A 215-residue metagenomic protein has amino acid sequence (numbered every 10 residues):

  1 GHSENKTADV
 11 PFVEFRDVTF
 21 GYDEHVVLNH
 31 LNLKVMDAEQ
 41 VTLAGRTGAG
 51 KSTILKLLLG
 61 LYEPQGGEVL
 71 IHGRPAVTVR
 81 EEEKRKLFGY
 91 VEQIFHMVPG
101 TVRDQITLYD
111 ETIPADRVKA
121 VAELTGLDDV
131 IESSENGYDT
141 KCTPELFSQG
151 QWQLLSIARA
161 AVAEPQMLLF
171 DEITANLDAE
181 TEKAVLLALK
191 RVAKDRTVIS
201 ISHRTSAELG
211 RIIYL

Functional and structural regions predicted by a protein language model:
G1-E39, V77, A120, R191-K194: Primarily ABC-family ATPase nucleotide-binding module
A44-R46: The feature captures the beta-strand-to-loop junction immediately N-terminal to the Walker
L59: Helix-to-loop junction immediately C-terminal to a conserved catalytic motif
E68-L70, T78, R85, R103-T143 (+2 more regions): ABC ATPase nucleotide-binding domain helical subdomain, centered on the C-loop/LSGGQ "ABC signature"
E164: Conserved catalytic motifs of ABC-family nucleotide-binding domains
L168-D171: Catalytic Walker B motif of ABC-type/P-loop ATPase nucleotide-binding domains
R191-S202, S206-E208: Conserved catalytic loops of ABC-family nucleotide-binding domains
